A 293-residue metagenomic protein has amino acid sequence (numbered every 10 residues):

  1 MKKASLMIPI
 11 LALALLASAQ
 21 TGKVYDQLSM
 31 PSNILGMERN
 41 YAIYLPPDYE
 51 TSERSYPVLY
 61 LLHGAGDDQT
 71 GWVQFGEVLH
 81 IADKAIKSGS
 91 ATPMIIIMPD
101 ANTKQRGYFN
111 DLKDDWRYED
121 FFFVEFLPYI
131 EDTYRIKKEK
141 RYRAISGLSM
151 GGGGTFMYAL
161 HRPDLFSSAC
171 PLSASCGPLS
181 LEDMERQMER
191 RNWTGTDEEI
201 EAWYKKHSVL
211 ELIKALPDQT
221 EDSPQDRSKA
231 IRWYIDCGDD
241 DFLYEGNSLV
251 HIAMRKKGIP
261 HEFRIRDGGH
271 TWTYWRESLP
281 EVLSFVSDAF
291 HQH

Functional and structural regions predicted by a protein language model:
M1-L6: Positively charged n-region of N-terminal signal peptides that target proteins for export
M7-L16: Bacterial N-terminal signal peptides
Q20-H293: Non-catalytic cap/lid and distal C-terminal segments of serine-dependent acyl enzymes
